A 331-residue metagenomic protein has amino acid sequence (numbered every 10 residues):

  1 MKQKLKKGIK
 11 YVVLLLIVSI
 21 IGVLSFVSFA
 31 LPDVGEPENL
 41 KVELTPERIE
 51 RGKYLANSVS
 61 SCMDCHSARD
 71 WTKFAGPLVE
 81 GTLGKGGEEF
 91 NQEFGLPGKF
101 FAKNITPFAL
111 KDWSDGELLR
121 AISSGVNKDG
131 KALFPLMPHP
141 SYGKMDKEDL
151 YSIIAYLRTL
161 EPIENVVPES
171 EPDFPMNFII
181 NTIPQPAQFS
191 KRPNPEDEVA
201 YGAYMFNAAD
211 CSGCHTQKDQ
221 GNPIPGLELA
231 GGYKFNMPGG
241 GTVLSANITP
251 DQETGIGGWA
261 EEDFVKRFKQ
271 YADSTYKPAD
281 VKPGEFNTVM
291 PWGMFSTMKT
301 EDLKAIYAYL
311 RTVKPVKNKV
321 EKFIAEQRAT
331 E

Functional and structural regions predicted by a protein language model:
Q3-E36: N-terminal type II signal-anchor transmembrane helix that functions as the membrane-insertion/stop-transfer segment
V18, P138-A200, D302-Y309: Extended surface/linker regions that mediate inter-domain or inter-protein docking in multi-component redox
V34-N57, I179-N207, T254-I256: Electrostatic cytochrome c docking/interface patches
G52, V59-R69, I153, G202-K218 (+3 more regions): The canonical Cys-X-X-Cys-His
L55-K99: Extracytoplasmic/periplasmic/luminal assembly and interaction segments in envelope/secretory/respiratory proteins
C65-W71, S123, P138, R158-T159 (+3 more regions): Detector for the c-type heme attachment site
L83-L119, P140-D149, E228-T275, W292-L303: Electron-transfer interface patches adjacent to heme c in soluble/periplasmic c-type cytochromes and di-/multiheme
D129-M145, S274-F295, N318-E321: A cross-kingdom feature marking solvent-exposed beta-strand/loop segments within repeated, beta-rich binding/scaffold
